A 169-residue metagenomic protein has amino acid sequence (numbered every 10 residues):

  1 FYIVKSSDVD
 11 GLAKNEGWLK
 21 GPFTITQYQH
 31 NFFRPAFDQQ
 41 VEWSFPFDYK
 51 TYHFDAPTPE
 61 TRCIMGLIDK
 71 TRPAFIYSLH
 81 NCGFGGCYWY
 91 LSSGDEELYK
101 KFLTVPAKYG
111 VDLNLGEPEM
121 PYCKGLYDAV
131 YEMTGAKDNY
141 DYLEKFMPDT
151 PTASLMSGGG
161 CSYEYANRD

Functional and structural regions predicted by a protein language model:
F1-E97, A107, E132-G135, N139-M147 (+1 more regions): Active-site/substrate-binding loop(s) of hydrolase catalytic cores
F1-Y2, E119-M120, D169: Intrinsic structural disorder
I68, F102-Y109, S162-A166: Hydrophobic, Leu/Ile/Phe/Ala-enriched alpha-helical segments that form helix-helix packing faces
L103-G125: Short, flexible loop segments at boundaries between secondary-structure elements
P118-Y140: Active site of divalent-metal-dependent phosphoester/diester hydrolases
E144-D169: Hard-cation-handling environments
